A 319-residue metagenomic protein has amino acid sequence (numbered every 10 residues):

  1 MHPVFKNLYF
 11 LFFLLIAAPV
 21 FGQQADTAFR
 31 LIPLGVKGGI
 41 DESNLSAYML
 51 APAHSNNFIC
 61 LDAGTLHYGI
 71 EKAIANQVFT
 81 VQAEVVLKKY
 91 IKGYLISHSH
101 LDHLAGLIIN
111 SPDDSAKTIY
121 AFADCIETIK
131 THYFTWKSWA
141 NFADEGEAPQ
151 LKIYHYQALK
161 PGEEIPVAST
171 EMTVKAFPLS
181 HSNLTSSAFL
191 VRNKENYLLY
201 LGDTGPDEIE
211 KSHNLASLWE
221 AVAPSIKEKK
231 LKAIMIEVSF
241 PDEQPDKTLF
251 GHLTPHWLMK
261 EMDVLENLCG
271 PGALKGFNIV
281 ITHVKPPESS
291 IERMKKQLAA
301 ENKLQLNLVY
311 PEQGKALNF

Functional and structural regions predicted by a protein language model:
H2-F12, A17-C60, T65-H67: Zn-dependent metallo-beta-lactamase
A25-A28, L34, D124-S186, K194 (+1 more regions): Metallo-beta-lactamase
L31, Y48, D62, H98 (+6 more regions): Divalent metal-coordination and catalytic microenvironments
I40-L95, A105-P112, E210, N214-V222: Pre-active-site segment of Zn-dependent metallo-hydrolases
A47, A51, A158-K227: Catalytic core of the metallo-beta-lactamase
C60-G64, Y90-D102, Y120-F122, Y200-D203 (+3 more regions): Active-site neighborhood of phospho(di)ester-bond hydrolases with catalytic His/Asp-centered motifs
Q82-P149: Active-site HxH/HxHxD metal-binding segment of metal-dependent hydrolases
D207-E312: Cap/insert and terminal regions of metallo-dependent hydrolase folds
